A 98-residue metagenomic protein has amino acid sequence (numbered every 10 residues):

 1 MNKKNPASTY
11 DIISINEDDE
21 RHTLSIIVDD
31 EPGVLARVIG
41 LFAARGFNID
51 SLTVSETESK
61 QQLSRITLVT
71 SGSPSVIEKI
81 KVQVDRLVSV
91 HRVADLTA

Functional and structural regions predicted by a protein language model:
M1-A98: A conserved regulatory-domain signal marking ACT and ACT-like small-molecule sensing domains and adjacent regulatory
